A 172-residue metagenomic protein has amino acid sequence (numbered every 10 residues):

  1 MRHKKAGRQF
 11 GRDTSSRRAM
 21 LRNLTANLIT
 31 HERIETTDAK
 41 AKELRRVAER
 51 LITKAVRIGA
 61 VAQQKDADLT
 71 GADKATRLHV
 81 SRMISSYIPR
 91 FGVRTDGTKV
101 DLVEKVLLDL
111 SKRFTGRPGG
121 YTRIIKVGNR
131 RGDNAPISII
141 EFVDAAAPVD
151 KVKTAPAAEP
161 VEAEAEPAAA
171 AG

Functional and structural regions predicted by a protein language model:
M1-A19, N23-A168: Structured, basic alpha/beta domains of bacterial-type, RNA-associated proteins
